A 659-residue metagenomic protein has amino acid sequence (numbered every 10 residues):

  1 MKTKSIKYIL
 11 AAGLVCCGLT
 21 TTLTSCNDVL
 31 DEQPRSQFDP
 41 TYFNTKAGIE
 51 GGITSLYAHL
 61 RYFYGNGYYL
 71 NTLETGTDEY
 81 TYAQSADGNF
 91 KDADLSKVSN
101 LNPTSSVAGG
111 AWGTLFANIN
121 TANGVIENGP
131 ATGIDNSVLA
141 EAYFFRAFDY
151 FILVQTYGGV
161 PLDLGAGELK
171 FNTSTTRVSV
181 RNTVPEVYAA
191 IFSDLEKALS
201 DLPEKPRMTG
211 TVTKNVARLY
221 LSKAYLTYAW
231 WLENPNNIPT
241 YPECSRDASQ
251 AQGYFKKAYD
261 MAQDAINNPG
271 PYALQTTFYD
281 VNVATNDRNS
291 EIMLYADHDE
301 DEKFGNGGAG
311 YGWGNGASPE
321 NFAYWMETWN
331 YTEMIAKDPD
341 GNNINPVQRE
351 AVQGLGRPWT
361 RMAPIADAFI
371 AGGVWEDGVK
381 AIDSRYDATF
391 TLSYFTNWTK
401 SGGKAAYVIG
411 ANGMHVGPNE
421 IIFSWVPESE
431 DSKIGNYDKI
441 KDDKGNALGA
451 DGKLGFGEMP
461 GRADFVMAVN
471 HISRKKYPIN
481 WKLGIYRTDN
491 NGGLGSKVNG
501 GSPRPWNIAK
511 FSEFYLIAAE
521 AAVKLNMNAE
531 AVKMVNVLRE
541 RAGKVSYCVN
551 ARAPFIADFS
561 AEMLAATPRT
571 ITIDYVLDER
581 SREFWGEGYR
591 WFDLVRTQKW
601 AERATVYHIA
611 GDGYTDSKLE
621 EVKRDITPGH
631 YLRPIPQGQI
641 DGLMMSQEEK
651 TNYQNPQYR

Functional and structural regions predicted by a protein language model:
K2-T3, G18-A47, A147, I191 (+2 more regions): Bacterial Sec-dependent N-terminal signal peptides
C26-L73, Q639, L643-R659: Membrane-proximal, proline-rich intrinsically disordered regions
K46-Y68, S85-Y157, T176-K214, N446-L448 (+1 more regions): Conserved, well-structured interaction surfaces
L115, A190, N282-R361, V469-F511 (+3 more regions): Long, intrinsically disordered, low-complexity segments
V154-P161, P206, A224-N236, N526: Short coil/turn linking the two alpha-helices of tandem helical-hairpin repeats
T360-A509: Flexible, polar/acidic helix-loop-strand segments at domain edges
